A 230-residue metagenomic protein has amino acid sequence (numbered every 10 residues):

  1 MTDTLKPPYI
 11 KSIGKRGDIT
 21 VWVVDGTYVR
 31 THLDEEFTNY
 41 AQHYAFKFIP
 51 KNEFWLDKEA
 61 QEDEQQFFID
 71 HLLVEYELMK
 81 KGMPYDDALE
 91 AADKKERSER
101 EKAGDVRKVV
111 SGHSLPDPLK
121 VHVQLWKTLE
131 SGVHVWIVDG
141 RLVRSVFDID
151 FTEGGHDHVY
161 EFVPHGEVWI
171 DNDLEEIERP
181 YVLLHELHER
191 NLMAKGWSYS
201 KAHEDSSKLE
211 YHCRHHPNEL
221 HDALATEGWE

Functional and structural regions predicted by a protein language model:
T2-Q66, K80-P180, A194-E230: Metalloprotease/metallohydrolase-associated module, dominated by Zn2+-dependent proteases
F67-Y76, Y181-R190: Active-site recognition of the HExxH zinc-binding catalytic motif
